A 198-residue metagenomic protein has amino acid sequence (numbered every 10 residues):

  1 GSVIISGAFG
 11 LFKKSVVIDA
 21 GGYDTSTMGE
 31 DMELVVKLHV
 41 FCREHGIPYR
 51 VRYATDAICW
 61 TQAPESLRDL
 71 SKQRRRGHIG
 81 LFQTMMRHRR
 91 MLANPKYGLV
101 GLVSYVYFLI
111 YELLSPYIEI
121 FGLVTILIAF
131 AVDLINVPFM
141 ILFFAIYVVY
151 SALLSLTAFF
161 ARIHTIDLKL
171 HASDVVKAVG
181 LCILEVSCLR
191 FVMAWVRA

Functional and structural regions predicted by a protein language model:
G1-M28, H39-C42, S71, R75-M86: Long helical/loop segments within the catalytic core of UDP-sugar-dependent glycosyltransferases, especially the large
G10, M32, R52: Residues that recognize and position ribonucleotide moieties
S15, E33, I58: Active-site phosphate/pyrophosphate-handling residues
M28-L34: Acidic donor-binding loop at a coil-to-helix junction in glycosyltransferase catalytic cores that engages
Y49-D69: Active-site donor/metal-binding and catalytic loop motifs of nucleotide-sugar-dependent glycosylation enzymes
R68-M91, I120, V124-T125, S155-F159: Catalytic core of nucleotide-sugar-dependent glycosyltransferases
P95-Y111: Membrane-water interface at loop-to-transmembrane-helix junctions
Y107-A198: Membrane-embedded multi-pass helical conduit in multi-pass membrane proteins, especially envelope-biosynthetic
